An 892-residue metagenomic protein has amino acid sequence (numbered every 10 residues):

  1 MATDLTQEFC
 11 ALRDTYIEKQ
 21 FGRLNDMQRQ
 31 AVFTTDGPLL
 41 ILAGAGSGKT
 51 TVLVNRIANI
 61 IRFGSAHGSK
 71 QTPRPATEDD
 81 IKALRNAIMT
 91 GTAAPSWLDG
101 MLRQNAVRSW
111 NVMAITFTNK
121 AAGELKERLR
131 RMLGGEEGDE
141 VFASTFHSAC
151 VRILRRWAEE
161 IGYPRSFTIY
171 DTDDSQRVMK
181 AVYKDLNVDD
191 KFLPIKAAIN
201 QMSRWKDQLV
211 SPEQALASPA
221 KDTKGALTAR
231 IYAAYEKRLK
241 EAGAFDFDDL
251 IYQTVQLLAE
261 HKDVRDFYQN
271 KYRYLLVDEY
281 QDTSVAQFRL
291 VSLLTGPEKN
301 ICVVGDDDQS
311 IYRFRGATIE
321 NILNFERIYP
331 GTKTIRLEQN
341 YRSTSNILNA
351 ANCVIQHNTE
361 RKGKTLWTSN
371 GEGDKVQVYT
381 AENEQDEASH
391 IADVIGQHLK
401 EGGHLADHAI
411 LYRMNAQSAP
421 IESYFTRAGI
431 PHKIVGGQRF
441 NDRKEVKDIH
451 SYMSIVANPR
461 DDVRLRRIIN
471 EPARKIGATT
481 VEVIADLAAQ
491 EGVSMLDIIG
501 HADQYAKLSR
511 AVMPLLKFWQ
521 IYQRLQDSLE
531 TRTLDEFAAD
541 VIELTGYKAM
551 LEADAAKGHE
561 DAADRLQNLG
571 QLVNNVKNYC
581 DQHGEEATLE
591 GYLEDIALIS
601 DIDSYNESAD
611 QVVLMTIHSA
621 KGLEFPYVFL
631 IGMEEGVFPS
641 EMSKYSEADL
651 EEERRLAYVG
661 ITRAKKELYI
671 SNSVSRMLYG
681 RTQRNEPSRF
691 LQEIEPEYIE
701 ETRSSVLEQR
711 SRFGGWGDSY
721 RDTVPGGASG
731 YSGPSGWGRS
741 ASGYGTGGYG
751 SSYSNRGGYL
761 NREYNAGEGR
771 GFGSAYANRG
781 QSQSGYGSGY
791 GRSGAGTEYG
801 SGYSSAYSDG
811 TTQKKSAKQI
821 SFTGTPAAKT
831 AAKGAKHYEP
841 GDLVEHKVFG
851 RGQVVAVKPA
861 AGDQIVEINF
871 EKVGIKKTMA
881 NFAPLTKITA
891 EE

Functional and structural regions predicted by a protein language model:
M1-P164, I169, D266, E320 (+1 more regions): P-loop NTPase Walker
R23, D80, I88-W97, F146-C150 (+4 more regions): Conserved helicase/translocase P-loop NTPase motor core
F33, G37, Q104-S109, Q256-L275 (+1 more regions): Short basic/glycine-enriched coil/helix segment immediately N-terminal to the Walker B
T35, F117, E137-V141, A158-D249 (+4 more regions): ATP-hydrolysis module of ASCE/P-loop NTPase motor domains, specifically the Walker B Asp-Glu catalytic pair
S47, Q281-E360, K364-S369, D486-A489 (+1 more regions): Conserved helicase motor core of SF1/SF2 NTP-dependent helicases
S47-L53, G68, P73, T77 (+8 more regions): Helicase P-loop NTPase motor core
A217-K221, H404, S418-I430, R443 (+4 more regions): Conserved helicase C-terminal RecA-like lobe
M633-G874, F882-E892: C-terminal accessory regions
